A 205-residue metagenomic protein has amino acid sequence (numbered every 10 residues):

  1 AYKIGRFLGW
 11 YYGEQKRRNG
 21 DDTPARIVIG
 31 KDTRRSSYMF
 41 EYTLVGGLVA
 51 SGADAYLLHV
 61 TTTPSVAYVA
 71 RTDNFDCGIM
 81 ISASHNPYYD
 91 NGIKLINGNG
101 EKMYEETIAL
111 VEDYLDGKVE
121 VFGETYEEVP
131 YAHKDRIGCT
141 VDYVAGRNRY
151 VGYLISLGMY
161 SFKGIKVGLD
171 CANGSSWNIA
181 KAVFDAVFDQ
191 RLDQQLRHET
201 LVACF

Functional and structural regions predicted by a protein language model:
A1, G9, R34, S82 (+3 more regions): Short, electropositive, low-hydrophobicity segments enriched in small/polar residues
A1-G46, A50-S51, R136-I165: An N-terminal, well-structured beta->alpha segment
F7-Y11, Q15, G47, S51 (+5 more regions): Change "in soluble alpha/beta enzymes" to "in soluble alpha/beta proteins
R17-N99: Ferredoxin-reductase
N91-F205: Gly/Ser/Thr-enriched, mixed-charge loops and adjacent short helices that form phosphate/oxyanion-binding elements
